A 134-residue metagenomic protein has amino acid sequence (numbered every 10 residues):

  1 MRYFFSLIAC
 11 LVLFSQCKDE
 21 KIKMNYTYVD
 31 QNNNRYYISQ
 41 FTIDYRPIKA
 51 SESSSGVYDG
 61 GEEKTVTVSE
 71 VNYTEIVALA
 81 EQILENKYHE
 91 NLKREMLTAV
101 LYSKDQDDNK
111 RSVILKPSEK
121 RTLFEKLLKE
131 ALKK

Functional and structural regions predicted by a protein language model:
M1-F4: Positively charged n-region of N-terminal signal peptides that target proteins for export
S6-V12: Bacterial N-terminal signal peptides
F14-Q16: C-terminal motif of bacterial Sec signal peptides marking the signal peptidase cleavage site
K18-Y28, K93-K134: Short, well-ordered, aromatic-rich surface patches in folded extracellular/luminal domains
N25-D44: Post-signal peptide N-terminal segment of mature Sec-exported envelope proteins
Y37-F41, D59-G61, T65-V68, D108-S118: Short amphipathic beta-strand/extended segments with alternating polar/hydrophobic composition
F41-E52, E95-T98: A short, structured beta-strand/loop element
S54-E90: Mature extracytoplasmic domains of secretory-pathway proteins
